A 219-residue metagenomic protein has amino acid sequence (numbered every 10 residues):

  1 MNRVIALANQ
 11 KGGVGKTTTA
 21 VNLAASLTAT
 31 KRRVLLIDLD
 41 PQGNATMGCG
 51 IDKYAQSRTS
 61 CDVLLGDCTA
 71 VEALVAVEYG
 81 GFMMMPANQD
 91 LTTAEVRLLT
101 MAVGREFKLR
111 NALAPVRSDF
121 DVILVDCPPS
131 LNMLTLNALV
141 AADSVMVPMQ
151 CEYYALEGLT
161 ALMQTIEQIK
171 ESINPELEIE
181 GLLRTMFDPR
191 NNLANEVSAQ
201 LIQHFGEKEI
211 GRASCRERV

Functional and structural regions predicted by a protein language model:
M1-R216: P-loop NTP-binding core
